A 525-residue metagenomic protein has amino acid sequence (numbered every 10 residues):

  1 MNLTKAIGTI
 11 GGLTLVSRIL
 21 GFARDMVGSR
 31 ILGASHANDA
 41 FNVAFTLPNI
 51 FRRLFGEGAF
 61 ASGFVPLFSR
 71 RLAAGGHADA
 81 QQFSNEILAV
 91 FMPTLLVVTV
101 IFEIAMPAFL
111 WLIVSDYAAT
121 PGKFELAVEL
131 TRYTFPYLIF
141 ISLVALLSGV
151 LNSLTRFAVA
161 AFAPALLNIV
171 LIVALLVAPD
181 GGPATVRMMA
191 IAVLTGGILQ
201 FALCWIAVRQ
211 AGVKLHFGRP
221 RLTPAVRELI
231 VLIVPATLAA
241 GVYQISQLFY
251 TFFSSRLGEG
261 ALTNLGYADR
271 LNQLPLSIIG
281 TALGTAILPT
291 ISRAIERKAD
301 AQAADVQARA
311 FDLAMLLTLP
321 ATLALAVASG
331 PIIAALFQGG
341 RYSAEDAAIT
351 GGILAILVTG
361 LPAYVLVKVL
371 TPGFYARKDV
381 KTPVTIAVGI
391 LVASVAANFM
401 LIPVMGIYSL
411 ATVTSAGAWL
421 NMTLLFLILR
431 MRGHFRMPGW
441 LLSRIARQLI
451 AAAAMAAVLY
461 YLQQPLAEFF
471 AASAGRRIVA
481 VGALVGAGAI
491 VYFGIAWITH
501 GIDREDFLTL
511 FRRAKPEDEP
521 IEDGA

Functional and structural regions predicted by a protein language model:
M1-A525: Membrane-embedded alpha-helical bundles of multi-pass transporters/translocases, especially carrier/permease families
